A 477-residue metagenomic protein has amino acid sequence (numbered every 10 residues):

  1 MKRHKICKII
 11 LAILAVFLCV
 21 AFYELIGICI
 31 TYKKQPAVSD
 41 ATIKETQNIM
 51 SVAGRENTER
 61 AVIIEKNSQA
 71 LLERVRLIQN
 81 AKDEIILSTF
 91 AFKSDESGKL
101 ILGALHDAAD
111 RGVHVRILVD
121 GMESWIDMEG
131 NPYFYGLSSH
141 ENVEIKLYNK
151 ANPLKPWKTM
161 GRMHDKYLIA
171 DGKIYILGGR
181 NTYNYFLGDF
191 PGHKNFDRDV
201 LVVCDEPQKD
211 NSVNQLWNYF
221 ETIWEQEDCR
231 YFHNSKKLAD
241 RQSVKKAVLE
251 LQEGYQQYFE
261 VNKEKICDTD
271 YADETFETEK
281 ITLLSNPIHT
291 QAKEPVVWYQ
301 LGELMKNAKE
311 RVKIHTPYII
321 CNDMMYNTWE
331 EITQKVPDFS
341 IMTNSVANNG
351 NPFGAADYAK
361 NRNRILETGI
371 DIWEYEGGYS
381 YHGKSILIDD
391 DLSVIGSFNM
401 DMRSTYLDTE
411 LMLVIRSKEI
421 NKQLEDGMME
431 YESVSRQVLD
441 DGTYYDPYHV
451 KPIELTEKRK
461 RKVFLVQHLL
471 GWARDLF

Functional and structural regions predicted by a protein language model:
K2-V143, P153-H164, A170-F477: Charged, low-complexity intrinsically disordered terminal segments
K146: Phosphate-binding P-loop/Walker A region and its immediate neighborhood
K150: Short loop/turn segments at beta-alpha junctions that line or gate ligand-sensing/allosteric surfaces
